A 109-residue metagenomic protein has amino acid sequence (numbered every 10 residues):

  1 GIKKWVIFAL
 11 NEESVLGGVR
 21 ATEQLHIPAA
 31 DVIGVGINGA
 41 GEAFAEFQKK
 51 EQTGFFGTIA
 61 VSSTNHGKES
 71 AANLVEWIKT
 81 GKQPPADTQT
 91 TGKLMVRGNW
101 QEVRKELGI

Functional and structural regions predicted by a protein language model:
G1-E46: Hydrophobic alpha-helical
A21-P28, E46, K50, N73-G81 (+1 more regions): Structured segments of extracytoplasmic/periplasmic soluble domains in secreted or envelope-associated proteins
P28-A29, T53, T88: A structural signal for short secondary-structure junctions
V32, F55-G57, G92: Short, conserved active-site loop motifs that form the nucleotide-linked donor/cofactor pocket
A43-F47, G67-S70: Short, charged, surface-exposed secondary-structure boundary motifs
K49-T64: Short beta-strand elements at the ligand-binding edges of bilobed clamshell
V61-I109: Hinge/cleft segment of the Venus flytrap/periplasmic-binding protein
